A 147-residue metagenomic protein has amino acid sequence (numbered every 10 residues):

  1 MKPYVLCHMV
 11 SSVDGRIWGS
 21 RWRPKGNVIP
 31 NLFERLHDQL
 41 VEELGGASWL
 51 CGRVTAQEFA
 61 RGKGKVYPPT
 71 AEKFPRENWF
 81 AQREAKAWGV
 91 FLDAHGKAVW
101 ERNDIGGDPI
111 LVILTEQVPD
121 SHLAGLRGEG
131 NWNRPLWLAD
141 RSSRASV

Functional and structural regions predicted by a protein language model:
M1-I105: N-terminal nucleotide/polyanion-binding subdomain common to many enzyme families
D93-A94, I113-Q117: Structural motif
I105-G106, R127: Alpha-helix boundary recognition
P109: Conserved anion-binding
Q117-V147: A glycine-rich beta-strand to alpha-helix segment that forms a phosphate/ribose-binding loop at ligand/cofactor sites
